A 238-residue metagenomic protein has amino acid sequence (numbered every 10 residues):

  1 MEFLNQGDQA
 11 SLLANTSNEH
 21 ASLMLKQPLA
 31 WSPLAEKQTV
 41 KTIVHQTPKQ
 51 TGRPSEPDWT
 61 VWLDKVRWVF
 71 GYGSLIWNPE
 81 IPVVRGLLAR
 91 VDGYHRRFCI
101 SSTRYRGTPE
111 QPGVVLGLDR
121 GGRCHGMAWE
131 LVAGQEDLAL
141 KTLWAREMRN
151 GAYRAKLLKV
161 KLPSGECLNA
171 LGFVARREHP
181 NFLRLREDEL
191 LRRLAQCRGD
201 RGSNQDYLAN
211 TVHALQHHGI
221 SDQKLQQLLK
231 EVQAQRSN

Functional and structural regions predicted by a protein language model:
E2-N238: A glycine-rich, hydrophobic/aromatic-adjacent loop/helix-cap motif
